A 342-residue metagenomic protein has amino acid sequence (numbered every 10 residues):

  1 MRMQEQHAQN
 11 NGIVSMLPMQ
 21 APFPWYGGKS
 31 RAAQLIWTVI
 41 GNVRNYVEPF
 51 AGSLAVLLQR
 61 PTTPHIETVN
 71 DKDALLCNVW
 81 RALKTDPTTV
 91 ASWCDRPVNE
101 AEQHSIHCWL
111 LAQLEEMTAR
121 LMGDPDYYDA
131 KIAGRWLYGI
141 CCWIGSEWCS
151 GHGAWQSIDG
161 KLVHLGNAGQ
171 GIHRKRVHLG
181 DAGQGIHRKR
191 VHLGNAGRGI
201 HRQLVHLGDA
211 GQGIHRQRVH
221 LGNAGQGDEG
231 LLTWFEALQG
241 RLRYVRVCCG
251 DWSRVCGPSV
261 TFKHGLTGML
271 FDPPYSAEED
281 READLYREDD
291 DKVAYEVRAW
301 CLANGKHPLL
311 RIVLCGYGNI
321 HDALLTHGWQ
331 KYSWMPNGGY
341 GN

Functional and structural regions predicted by a protein language model:
R2-A32, P87-L270, P274-A283: SAM-dependent nucleic-acid methyltransferase catalytic core
G28-R44: Conserved alpha-helix/loop element of class I SAM-dependent methyltransferases that forms part of the SAM/SAH-binding
S30, S53-V56, D73-L76, T85 (+5 more regions): Short, solvent-exposed loop/turn segments at secondary-structure junctions
V39-E102, E288-D289: Conserved S-adenosyl-L-methionine
P49-F50, N70-K72, C248-D251, F271-P274 (+1 more regions): Short His-Asn-centered micro-motif
Q59-T63, P258, I320-G328: Short loop/helix-cap segments at secondary-structure boundaries that form the rim of catalytic
G268, Y275-L309: SAM-dependent methyltransferase catalytic-core segment centered on the flexible catalytic loop and adjoining short
A294-Y340: Conserved Class I SAM-dependent methyltransferase catalytic core
